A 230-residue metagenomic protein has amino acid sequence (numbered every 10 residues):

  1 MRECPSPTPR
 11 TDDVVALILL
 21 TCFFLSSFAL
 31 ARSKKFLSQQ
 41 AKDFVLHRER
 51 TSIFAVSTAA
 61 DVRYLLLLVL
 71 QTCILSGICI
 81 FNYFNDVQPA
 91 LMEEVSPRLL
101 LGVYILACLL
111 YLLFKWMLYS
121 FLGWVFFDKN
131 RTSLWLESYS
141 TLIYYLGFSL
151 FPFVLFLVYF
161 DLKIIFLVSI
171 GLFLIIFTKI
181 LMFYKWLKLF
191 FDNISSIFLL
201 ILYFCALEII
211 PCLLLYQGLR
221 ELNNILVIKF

Functional and structural regions predicted by a protein language model:
M1-I18, L75-L91: Long, highly hydrophobic alpha-helical transmembrane signal-anchor segments
R2-P7, R48-Y64: Cytosolic juxtamembrane amphipathic/interface segments immediately preceding and feeding into a transmembrane helix
R10-Q39, L110, F114: Hydrophobic alpha-helical membrane-embedded segments
L20-L25, L65-Y83, L110, F114 (+5 more regions): Hydrophobic alpha-helical transmembrane segments of multi-pass integral membrane proteins
R50, D86-Y159: Alpha-helical transmembrane segments with an aromatic anchor "belt"
I80-I105, L167-L189: Hydrophobic alpha-helical transmembrane segments and immediately flanking/interface helices in integral membrane
G123-L215: Hydrophobic alpha-helical transmembrane segments and adjacent short intramembrane/lumenal linkers of inner/organellar
L213-F230: Juxtamembrane boundary at the C-terminal end of a transmembrane helix
